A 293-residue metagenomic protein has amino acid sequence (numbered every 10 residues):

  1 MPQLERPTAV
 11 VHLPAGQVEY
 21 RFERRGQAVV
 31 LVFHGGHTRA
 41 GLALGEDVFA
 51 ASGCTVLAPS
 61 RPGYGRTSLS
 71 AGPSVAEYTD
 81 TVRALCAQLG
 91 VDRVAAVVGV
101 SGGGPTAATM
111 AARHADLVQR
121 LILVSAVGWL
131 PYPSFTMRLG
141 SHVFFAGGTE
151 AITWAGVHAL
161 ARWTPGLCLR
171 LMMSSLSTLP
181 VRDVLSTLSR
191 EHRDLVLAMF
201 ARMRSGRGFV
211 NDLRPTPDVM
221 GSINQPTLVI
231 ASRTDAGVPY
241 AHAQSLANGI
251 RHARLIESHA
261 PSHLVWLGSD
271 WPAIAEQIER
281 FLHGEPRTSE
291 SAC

Functional and structural regions predicted by a protein language model:
F22-S68: Conserved HGGG/HGGXW glycine-rich cap/lid loop of the alpha/beta-hydrolase fold
E77-A95: Conserved acidic catalytic loop of the alpha/beta-hydrolase fold
V98-G103, A107: Gly/Ala-rich beta-loop-alpha elbow adjacent to hydrolase catalytic centers
L121-T153: Flexible "cap/lid" loop of the alpha/beta hydrolase fold
S141-V143, G147-V219: Alpha/beta-hydrolase
I223, V229-A231, D235: Short beta-strand/loop motif that positions the catalytic acidic residue of the alpha/beta-hydrolase fold
A236-H242: Conserved alpha/beta-hydrolase "acid-adjacent" motif
A253-C293: Catalytic active-site module of serine/aspartate enzymes centered on a nucleophile-bearing elbow/loop
